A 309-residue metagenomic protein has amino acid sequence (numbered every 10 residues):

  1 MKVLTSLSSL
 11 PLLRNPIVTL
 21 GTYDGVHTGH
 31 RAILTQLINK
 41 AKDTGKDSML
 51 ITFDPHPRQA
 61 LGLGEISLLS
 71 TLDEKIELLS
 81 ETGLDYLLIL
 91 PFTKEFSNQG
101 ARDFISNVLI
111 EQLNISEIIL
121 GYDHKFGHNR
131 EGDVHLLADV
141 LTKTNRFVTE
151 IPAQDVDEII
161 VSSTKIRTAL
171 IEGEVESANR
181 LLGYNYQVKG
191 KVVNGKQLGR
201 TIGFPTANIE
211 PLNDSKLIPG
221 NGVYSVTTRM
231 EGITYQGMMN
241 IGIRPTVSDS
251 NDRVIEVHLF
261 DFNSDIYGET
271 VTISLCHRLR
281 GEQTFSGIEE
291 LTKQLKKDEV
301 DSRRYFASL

Functional and structural regions predicted by a protein language model:
K2-S8, L88: Short acidic-hydrophobic, aromatic-tinged amphipathic segments that line or gate anion-handling sites
S9-L12, K94-S97, D155-I159: A short acidic, often aromatic-flanked loop/helix-cap motif at beta-alpha or helix-coil junctions that lines enzyme
S9-L72: N-terminal catalytic cores of NTP/NDP-binding nucleotidyl/phosphoryl-transfer enzymes
H27, L79, I118, A178 (+2 more regions): Residue-level signal for inorganic ion chemistry
Q59-Y122, F126-T144: N-terminal Rossmann-like or analogous alpha/beta NTP/dinucleotide-binding catalytic cores that position adenine
K143-N240: Glycine-rich, Lys/Arg-enriched anion-binding loops that position phosphate/diphosphate groups for phosphoryl
G195-L309: Phosphate/ribose-recognition catalytic cores of enzymes acting on nucleotide-derived substrates
